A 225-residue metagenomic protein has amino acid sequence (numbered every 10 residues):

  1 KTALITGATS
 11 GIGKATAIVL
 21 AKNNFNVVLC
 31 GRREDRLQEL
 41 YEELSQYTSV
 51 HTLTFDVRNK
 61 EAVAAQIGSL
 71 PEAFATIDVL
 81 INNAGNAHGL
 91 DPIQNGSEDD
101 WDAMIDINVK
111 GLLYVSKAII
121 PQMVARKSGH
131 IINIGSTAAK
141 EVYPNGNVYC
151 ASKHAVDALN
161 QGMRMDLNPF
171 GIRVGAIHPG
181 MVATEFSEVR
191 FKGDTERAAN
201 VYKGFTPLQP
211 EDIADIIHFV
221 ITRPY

Functional and structural regions predicted by a protein language model:
T9-S10: Conserved glycine-rich cofactor-binding loop
F25-E39: Conserved glycine-rich Rossmann-like NAD(P)H-binding loop of the short-chain dehydrogenase/reductase
T54-A65, E98: The beta1-alpha1 cofactor-binding region of Rossmann-like NAD(H)/NADP(H)-dependent oxidoreductases
D91-I93, D100-A103: Substrate-binding pocket helix/loop in short-chain dehydrogenase/reductase
S116, S152: Active-site helix of classical SDR
S136: Residue(s) in the substrate-gating loop at a strand-loop-helix junction that position the organic substrate next
I172, A176-I177, E196-Y225: C-terminal helical subdomain
